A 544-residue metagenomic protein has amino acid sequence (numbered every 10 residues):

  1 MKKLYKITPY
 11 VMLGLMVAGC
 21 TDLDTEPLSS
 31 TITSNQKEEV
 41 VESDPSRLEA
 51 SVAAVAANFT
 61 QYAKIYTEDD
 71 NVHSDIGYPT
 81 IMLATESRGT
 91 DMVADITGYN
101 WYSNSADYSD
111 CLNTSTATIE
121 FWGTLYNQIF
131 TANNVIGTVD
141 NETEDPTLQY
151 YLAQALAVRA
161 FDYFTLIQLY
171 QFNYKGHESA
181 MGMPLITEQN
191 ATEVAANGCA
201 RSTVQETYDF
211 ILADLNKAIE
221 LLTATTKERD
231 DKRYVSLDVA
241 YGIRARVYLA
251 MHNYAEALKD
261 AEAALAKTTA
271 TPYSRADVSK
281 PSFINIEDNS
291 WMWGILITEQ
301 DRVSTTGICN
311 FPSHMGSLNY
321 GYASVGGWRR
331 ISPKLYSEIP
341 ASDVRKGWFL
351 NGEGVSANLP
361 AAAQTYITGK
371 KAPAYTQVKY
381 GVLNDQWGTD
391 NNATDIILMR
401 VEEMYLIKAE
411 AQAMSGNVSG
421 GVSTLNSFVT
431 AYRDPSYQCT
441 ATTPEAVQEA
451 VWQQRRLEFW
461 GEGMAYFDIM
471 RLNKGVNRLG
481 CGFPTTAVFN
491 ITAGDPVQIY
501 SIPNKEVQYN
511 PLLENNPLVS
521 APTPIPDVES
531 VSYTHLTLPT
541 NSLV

Functional and structural regions predicted by a protein language model:
M1-A18: Sec-dependent bacterial lipoprotein signal peptides
C20-T80, M315, G326-G327, L335-P340 (+4 more regions): Membrane-proximal, proline-rich intrinsically disordered regions
S29-N35, D70-I81, Y170-S179, M183 (+2 more regions): Short, surface-exposed recognition loops and adjoining beta-strand edges that mediate ligand/DNA contacts, enriched
A63, D70, L258-V401, P435 (+8 more regions): Hydrophobic-face positions in mid-chain alpha helices that act as interaction patches
A94-Y170, S202, I219-K227, N391-I396 (+1 more regions): Conserved, well-structured interaction surfaces
T534-T540: Conserved small/polar residues in nucleotide/adenosyl-binding loops
